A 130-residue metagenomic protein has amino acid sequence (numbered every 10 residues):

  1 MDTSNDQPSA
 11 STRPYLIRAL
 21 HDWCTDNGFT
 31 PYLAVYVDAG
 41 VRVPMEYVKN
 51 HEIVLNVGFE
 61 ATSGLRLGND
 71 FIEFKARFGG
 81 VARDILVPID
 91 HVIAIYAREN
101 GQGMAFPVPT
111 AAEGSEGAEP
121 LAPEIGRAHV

Functional and structural regions predicted by a protein language model:
M1-G68: N-terminal leader/targeting segments and the first structural element of proteins
G68, V81-L86, R98: Beta-rich strand-turn-strand
E73-R77: Short beta-strand segments that buttress and anchor functional surface loops
A97-P109: Short acidic, Gly/Pro-enriched loop/turn segments at secondary-structure junctions
A112-P123: Intrinsically disordered, low-complexity charged/polar segments
A128-V130: Conserved small/polar residues in nucleotide/adenosyl-binding loops
